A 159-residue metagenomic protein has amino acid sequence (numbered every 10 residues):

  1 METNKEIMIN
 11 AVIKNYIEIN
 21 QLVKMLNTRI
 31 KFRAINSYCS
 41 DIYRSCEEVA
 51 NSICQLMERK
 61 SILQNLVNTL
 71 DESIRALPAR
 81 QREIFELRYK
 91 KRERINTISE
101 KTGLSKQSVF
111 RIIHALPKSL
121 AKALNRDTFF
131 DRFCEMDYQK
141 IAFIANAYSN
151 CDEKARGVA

Functional and structural regions predicted by a protein language model:
M1-S73, A121-A159: N-terminal interaction/assembly modules
I74-Q81: Short helix-coil-helix linker/hinge
I84-F85: A short pre-motif secondary-structure segment
Y89-K90, A121: Short, locally clustered residues in the helix-turn-helix/winged-helix DNA-binding domain
K91-S108: Helix-turn-helix DNA-binding module
G103-Q107, S119, F130-R132: Juxtamembrane/interface motifs at transmembrane-helix termini
V109-D127: DNA major-groove recognition helices of helix-turn-helix
